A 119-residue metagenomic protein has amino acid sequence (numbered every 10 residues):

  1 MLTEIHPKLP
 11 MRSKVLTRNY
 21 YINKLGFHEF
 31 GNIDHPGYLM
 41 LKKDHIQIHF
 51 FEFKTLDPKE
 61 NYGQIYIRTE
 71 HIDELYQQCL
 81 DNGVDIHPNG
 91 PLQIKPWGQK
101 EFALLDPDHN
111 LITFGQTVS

Functional and structural regions predicted by a protein language model:
M1-L16, I65: N-terminal beta-strand motif that seeds the catalytic metal site of vicinal oxygen chelate
R12-K14, I65-L111: Vicinal oxygen chelate
V15-H28: Amphipathic alpha-helical segments
Y21, K54, C79: Short, flexible helix/strand-to-coil boundary loops that buttress conserved ligand/catalytic motifs in alpha/beta
G26-N32, I86-N89: Short secondary-structure junctions
H28-G63, L111-Q116: Conserved short beta-strand elements that form part of the metal-binding/catalytic scaffold of enzyme active sites
